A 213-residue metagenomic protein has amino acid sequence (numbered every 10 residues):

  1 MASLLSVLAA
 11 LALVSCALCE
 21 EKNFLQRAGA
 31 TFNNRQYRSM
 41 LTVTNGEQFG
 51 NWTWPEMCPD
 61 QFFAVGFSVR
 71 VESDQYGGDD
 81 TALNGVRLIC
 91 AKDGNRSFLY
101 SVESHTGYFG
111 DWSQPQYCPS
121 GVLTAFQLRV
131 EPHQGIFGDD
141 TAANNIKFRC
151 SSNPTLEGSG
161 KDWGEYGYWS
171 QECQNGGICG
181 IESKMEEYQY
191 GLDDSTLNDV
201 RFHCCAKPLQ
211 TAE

Functional and structural regions predicted by a protein language model:
A2-E213: Lectin-type carbohydrate-recognition ectodomains
